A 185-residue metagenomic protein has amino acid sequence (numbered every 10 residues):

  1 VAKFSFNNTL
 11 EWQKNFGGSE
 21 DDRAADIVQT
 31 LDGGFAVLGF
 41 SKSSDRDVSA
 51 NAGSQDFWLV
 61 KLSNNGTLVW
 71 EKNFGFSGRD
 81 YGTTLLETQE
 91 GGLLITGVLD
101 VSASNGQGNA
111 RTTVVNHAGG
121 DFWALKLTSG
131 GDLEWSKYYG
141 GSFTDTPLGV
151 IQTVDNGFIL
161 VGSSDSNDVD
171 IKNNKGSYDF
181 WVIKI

Functional and structural regions predicted by a protein language model:
V1-I185: A sequence-level/structural motif corresponding to short, flexible coil/turn segments enriched in small polar residues
